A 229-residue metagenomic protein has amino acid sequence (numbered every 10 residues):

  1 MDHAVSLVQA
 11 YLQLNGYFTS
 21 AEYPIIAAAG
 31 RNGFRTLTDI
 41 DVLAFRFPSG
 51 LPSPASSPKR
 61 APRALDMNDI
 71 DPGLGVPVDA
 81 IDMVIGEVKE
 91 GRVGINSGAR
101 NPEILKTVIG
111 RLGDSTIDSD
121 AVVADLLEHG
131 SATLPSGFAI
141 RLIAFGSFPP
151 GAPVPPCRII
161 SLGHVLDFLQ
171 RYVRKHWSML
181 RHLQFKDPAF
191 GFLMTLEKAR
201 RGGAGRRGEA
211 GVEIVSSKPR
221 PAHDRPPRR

Functional and structural regions predicted by a protein language model:
M1-R229: Intrinsically disordered, low-complexity Ser/Thr/Pro/Gly-rich regulatory segments
